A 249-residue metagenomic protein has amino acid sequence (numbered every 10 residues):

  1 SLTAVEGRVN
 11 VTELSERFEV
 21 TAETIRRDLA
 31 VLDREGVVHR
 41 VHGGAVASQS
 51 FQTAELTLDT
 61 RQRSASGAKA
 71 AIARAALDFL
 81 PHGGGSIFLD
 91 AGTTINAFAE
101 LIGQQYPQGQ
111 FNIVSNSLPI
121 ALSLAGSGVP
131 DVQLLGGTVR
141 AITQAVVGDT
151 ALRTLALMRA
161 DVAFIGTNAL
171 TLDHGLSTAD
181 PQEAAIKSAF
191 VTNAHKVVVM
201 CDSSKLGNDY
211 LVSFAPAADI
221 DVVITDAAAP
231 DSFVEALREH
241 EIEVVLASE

Functional and structural regions predicted by a protein language model:
S1-L14, E19-T24, D33-R34, R40 (+2 more regions): Conserved phosphate- and dinucleotide-binding cores of soluble alpha/beta proteins, encompassing both enzyme active
A4-T12, E16-E19, E23-F88, A99-G109 (+2 more regions): HTH-adjacent hinge/linker in prokaryotic transcriptional regulators
L89-D90, S115, T225: Short beta-strand scaffold positions
D90-A91, D202: Short His-Asn-centered micro-motif
T94-N96: Conserved beta-loop-alpha segment that forms the PLP phosphate-binding cup at the N-terminus of a helix
